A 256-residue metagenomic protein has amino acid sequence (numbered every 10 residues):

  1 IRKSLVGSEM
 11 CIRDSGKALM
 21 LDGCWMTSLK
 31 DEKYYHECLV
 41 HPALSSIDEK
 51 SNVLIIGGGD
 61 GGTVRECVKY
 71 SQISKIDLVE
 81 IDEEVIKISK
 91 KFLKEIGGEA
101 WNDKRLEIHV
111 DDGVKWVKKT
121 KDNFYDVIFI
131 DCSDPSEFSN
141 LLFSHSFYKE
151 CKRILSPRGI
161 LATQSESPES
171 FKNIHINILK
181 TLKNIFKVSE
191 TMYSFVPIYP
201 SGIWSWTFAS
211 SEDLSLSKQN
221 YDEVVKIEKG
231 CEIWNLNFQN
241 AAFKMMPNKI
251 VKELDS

Functional and structural regions predicted by a protein language model:
I1-G7, C11-I12: Single conserved hydrophobic/aromatic residue that forms the stacking wall/gate of nucleotide- or nucleobase-binding
S8, K180, S201-S256: SAM/dcSAM-binding transferase cores
M20-L21: A general beta-strand register signal
D31-I160, E169-I174: The AdoMet/dcAdoMet-binding core of the Class I SAM-like
S139-L141, H145-D213: C-terminal substrate-binding/active-site "lid" region of AdoMet-derived donor-dependent transferases
